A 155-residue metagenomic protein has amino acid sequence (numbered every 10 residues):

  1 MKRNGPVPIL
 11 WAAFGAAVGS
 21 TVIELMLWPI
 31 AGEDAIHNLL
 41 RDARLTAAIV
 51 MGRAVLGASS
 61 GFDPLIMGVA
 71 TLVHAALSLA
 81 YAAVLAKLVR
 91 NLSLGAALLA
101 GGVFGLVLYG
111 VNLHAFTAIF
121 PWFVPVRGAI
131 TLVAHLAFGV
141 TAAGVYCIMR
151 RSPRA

Functional and structural regions predicted by a protein language model:
K2-H37: N-terminal signal-anchor transmembrane alpha helix
A17-V22, G105-A115: Aromatic-anchored segments of alpha-helical transmembrane domains
P29, E33-I66: Extracytosolic (periplasmic/ER-lumenal) interhelical loops and adjacent juxtamembrane/interface segments of multi-pass
I30, D34, H114-L132: Interfacial helix-loop-helix junctions of multi-pass membrane proteins
P64-A86: Hydrophobic alpha-helical transmembrane segments
V89-V107, A155: Internal alpha-helical transmembrane segments of multi-pass membrane proteins
H135-I148: Hydrophobic cores of alpha-helical transmembrane segments in multi-pass inner/ER membrane proteins, independent
C147-A155: Membrane-interface capping segments at transmembrane-helix boundaries
